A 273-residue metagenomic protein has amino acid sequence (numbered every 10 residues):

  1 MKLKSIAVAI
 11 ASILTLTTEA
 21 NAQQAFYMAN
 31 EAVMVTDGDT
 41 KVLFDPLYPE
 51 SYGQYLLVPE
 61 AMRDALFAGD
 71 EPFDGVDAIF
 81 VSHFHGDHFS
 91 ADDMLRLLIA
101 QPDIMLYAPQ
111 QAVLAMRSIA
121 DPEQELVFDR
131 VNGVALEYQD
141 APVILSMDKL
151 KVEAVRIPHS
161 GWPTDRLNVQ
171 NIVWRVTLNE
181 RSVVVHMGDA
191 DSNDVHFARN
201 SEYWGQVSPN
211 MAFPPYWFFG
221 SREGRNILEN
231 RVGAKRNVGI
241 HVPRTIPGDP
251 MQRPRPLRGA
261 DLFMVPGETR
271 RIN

Functional and structural regions predicted by a protein language model:
M1-A7: Bacterial N-terminal signal peptides that target proteins for export
A7-T15: Bacterial N-terminal signal peptides
A22-G69, L167-D189: Conserved beta-strand hairpin/beta-sheet module of binuclear metal-dependent hydrolase folds, prominently
T40-F80, F84, D92-M94, D191-Q206: Pre-active-site segment of Zn-dependent metallo-hydrolases
F44-D45, G75-D87, Y107-Q110, V185-A190 (+3 more regions): Active-site neighborhood of phospho(di)ester-bond hydrolases with catalytic His/Asp-centered motifs
A68-E137: Active-site HxH/HxHxD metal-binding segment of metal-dependent hydrolases
A120-L150, N226-N273: Binuclear metal-ion centers of metallo-dependent hydrolases, dominated by the metallo-beta-lactamase
P158-R231: Active-site-proximal loop/helix segments of hydrolase catalytic cores
